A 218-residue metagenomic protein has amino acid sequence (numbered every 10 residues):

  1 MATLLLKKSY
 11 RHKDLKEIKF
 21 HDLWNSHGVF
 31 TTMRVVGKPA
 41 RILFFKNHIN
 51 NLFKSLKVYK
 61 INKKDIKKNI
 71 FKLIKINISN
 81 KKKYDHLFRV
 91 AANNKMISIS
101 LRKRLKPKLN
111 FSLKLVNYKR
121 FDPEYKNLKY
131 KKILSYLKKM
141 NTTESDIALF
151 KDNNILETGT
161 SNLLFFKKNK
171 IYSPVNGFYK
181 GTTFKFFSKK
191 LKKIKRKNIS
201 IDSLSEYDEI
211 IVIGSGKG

Functional and structural regions predicted by a protein language model:
M1-S79, N93-G218: Helix-start/capping segments and mature chain N-termini
N80-R89: Short secondary-structure capping/junction motifs at helix and strand boundaries
